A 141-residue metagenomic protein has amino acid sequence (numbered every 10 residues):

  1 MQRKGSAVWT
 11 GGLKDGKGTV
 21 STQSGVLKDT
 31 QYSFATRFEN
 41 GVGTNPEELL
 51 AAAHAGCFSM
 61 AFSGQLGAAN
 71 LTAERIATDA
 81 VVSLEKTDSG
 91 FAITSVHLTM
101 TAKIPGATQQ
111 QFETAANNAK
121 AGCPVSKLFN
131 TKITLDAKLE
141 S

Functional and structural regions predicted by a protein language model:
M1-A52, S59-S141: Extended beta-strand/beta-hairpin segments
